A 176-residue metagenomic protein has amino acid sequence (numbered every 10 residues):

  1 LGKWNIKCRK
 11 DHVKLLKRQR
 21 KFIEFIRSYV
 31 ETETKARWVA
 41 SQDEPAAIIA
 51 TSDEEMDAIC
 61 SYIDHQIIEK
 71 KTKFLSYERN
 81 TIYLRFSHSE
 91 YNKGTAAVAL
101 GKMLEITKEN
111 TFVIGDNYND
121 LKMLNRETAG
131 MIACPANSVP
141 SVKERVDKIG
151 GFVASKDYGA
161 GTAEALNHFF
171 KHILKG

Functional and structural regions predicted by a protein language model:
L1-N5: N-terminal helical cap/lid subdomain that shapes the substrate entry/recognition surface in HAD-like hydrolases
C8-F112, Y118-R126: Conserved acidic, metal-coordinating active-site core of Asp-based, Mg2+-dependent phosphoryl-transfer enzymes
F86-S89, G94-G176: Mg2+-dependent phosphoryl-transfer enzymes with acidic/Ser/Thr/Gly-rich catalytic loops
